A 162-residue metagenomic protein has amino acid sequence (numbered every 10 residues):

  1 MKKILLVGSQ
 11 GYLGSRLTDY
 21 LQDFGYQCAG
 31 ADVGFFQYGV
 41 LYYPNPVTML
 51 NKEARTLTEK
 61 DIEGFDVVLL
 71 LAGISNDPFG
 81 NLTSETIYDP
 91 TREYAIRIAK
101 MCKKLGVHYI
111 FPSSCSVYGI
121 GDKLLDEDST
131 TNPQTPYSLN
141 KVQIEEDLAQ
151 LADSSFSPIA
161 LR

Functional and structural regions predicted by a protein language model:
M1-V67: N-terminal Rossmann/SDR dinucleotide-binding element
V7, A31, V68-A72, Y109-C115 (+1 more regions): SDR active-site strand-loop-helix element
R16-Y20, M101, G119, D147: Rossmann-fold NAD(P)-dependent oxidoreductase module
F24, L105, L151-S155: Helix C-cap/helix->beta junction micro-motif
L41, P78-T86, I120-L124: Conserved catalytic-core motifs of eukaryotic protein kinase domains, centered on the activation segment
A54-P90, M101: NAD(P)H-binding glycine-rich loop region in Rossmannoid oxidoreductase-like domains and their noncatalytic homologs
I96-P136, F156-I159: Conserved Rossmann-fold NAD(P)-dependent oxidoreductase catalytic core, especially the SDR/UDP-sugar
N140: Active-site helix of classical SDR
